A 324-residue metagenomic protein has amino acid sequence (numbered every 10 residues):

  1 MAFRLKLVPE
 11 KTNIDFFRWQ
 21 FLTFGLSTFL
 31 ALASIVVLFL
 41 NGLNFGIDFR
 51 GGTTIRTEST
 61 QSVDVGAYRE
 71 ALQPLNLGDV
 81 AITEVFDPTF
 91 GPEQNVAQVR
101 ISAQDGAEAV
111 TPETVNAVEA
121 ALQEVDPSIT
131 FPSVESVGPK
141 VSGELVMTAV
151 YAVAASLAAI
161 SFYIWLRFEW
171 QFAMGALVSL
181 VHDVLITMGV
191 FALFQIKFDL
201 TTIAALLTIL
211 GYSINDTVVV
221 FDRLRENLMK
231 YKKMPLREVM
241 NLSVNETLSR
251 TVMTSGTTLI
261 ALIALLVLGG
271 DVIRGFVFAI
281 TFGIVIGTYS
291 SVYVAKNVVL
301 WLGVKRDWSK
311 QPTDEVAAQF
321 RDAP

Functional and structural regions predicted by a protein language model:
M1-P324: A structural signal for conserved, well-ordered secondary-structure elements that form binding/interaction cores
